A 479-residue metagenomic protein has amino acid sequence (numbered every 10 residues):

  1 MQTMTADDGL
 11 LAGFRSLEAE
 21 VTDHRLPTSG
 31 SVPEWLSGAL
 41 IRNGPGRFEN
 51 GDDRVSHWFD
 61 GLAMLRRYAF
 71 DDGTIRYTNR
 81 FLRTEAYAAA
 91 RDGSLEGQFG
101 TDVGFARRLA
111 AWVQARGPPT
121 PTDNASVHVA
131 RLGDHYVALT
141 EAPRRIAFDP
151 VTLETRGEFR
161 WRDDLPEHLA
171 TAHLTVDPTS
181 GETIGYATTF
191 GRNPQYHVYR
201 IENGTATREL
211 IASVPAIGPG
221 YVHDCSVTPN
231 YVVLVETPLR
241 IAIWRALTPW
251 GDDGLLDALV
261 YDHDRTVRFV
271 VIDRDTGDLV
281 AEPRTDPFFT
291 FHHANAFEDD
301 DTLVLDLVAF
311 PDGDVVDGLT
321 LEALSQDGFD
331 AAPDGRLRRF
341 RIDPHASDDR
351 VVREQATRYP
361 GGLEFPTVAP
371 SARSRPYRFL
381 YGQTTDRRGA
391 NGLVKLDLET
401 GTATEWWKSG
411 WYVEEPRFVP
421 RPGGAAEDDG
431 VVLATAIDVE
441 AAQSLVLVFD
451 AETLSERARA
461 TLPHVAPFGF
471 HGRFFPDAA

Functional and structural regions predicted by a protein language model:
M1-A479: Beta-propeller domains
